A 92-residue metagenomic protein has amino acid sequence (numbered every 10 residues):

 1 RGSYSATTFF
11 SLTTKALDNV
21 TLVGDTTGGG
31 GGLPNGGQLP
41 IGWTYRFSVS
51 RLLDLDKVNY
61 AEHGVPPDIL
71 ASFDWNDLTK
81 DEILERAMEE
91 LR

Functional and structural regions predicted by a protein language model:
R1-R92: C-terminal "post-core" interaction segments
